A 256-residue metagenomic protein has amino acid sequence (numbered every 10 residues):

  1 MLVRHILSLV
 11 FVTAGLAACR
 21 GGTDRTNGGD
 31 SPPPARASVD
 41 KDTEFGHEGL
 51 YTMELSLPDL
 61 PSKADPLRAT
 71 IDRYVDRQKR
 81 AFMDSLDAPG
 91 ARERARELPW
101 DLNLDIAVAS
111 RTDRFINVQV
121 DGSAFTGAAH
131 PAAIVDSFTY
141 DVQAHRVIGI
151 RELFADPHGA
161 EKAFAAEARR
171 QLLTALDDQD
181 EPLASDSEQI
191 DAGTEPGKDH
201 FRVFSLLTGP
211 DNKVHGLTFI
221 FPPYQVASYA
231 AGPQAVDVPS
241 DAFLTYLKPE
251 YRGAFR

Functional and structural regions predicted by a protein language model:
M1-L7: Bacterial N-terminal signal peptides that target proteins for export
L16-A18: C-terminal motif of bacterial Sec signal peptides marking the signal peptidase cleavage site
R20-R256: Compositionally biased intrinsically disordered regions enriched in Thr/Gly
